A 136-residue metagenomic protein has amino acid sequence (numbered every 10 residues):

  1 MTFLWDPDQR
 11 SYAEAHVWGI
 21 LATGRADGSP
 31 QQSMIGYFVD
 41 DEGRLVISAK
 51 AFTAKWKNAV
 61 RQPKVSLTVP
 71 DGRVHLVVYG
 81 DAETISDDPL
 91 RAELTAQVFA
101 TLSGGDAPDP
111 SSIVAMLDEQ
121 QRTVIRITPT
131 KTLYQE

Functional and structural regions predicted by a protein language model:
M1-H16: Extreme N-terminal tail/first-helix region
M1-L4, V74-E136: Charged, gly/pro-rich active-site loop segments
W5-Q9, A26-P30, Y37-V46, I85-L90 (+1 more regions): A broad, low-specificity signal for short, low-complexity segments enriched in glycine/proline and polar/charged
H16-A51, V65-T68, V77-V78: Short beta-strand segments
Q62: Acidic-histidine catalytic/liganding microenvironments
